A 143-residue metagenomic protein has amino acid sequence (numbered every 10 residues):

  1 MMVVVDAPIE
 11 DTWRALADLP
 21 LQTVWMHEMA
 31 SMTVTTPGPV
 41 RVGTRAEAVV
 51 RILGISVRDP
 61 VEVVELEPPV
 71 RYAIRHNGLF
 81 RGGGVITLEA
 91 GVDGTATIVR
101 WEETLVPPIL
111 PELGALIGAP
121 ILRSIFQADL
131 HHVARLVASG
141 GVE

Functional and structural regions predicted by a protein language model:
M1-T36, R41, R135-A138, E143: Hydrophobic ligand-binding cavity/cleft-lining segments
M1-V3, V34, D59-E65, G83-A90: Hydrophobic/aromatic beta-strand elements that line small-molecule binding cavities or substrate pockets in beta-rich
V5, I52-G54, E67, L79 (+1 more regions): A generic beta-sheet turn/junction motif
I9-E10, P37-V40, V64-P69, T87-I98: A short, structured loop/turn motif at beta-sheet edges
T12-L16, Q22, A46, V63 (+3 more regions): Hydrophobic pocket/interface hotspot
T44-R51, R71-G78: Short beta-strand segments that buttress and anchor functional surface loops
R51-V57, P107-L110: Short, cysteine-centered beta-strand-loop-beta hairpins and adjacent loop/turn segments enriched in charged/polar
R75-A128, V133: Beta-strand/loop substructures that line and gate deep hydrophobic ligand-binding cavities in soluble
